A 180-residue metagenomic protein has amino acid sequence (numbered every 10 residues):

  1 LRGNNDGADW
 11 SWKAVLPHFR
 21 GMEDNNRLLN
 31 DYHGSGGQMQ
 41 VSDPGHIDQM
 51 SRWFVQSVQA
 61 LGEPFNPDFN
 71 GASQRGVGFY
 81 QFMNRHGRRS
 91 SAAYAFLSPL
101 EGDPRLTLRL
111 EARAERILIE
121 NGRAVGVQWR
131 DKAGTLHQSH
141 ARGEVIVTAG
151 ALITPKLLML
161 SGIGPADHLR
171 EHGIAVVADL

Functional and structural regions predicted by a protein language model:
R2-A124, Q128-R130: Conserved redox-cofactor binding core of oxidoreductases
I117, G126-L180: Glycine-rich loop(s) and the adjacent beta-strand/alpha-helix scaffold that form part
